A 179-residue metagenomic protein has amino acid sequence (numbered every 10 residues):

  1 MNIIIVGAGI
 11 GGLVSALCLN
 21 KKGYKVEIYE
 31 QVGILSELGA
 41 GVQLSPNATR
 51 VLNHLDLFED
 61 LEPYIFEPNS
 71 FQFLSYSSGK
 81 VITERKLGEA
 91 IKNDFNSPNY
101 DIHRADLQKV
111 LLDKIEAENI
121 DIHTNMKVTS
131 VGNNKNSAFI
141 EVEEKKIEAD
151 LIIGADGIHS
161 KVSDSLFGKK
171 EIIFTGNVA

Functional and structural regions predicted by a protein language model:
M1-G11: Beta1/beta-strand and adjacent pyrophosphate-binding region of the FAD-binding site in flavoprotein oxidoreductases
N2, K25-E27, D121, K145: Structural signature of beta-strand start/N-cap positions in the alpha/beta core of ABC transporter nucleotide-binding
G11, S15, I34, H159: Conserved Rossmann-like nucleotide-cofactor binding loop
G12, K22, E84-R85: Bacterial inner-membrane juxtamembrane interface segments
S15-Y24, V51-H54, E118: A short, Lys/Arg-enriched amphipathic alpha-helix followed by its capping loop at the start of a domain
L17, A40-G41, D164-F167: Short amphipathic alpha-helical segments
N20-A40: Glycine-rich FAD pyrophosphate-binding loop
S45, T49-A179: Conserved N-terminal helical subregion
